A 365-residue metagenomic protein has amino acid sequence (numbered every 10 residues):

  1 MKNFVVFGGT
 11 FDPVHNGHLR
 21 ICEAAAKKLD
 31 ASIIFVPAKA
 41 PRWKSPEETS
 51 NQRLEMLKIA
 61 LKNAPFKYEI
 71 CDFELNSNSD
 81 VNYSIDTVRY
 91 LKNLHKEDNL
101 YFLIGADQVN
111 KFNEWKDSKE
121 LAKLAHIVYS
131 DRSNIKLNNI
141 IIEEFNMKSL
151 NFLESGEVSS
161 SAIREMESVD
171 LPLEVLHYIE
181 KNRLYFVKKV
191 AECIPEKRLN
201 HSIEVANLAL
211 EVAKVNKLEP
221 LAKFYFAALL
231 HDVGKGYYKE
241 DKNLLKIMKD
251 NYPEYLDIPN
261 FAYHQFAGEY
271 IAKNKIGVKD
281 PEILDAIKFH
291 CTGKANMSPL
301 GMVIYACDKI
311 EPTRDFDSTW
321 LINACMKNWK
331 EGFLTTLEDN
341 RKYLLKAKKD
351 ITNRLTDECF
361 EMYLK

Functional and structural regions predicted by a protein language model:
M1-K188, Y270-K273: Nucleotidyltransferase catalytic core that binds NTPs
H15-H18, W43, H201, H231 (+2 more regions): Histidine-centered active-site/metal-ligand motif
S161, I203-N207, Q265-A267, P281: A generic alpha-helix surface/boundary motif
S168-K189, K342-K365: Charged phosphate-binding loop/patch that engages nucleotide di/tri-phosphates or the phosphate backbone of nucleic
A191-E192, V215-L334: Divalent metal-dependent catalytic cores for phosphoryl transfer on phosphate-bearing substrates
I194-R198: All-alpha helical catalytic cores of prenyl diphosphate-utilizing isoprenoid enzymes
E331-L344: Amphipathic, Lys/Arg-enriched alpha-helical patches that create a basic surface for binding polyanionic ligands
